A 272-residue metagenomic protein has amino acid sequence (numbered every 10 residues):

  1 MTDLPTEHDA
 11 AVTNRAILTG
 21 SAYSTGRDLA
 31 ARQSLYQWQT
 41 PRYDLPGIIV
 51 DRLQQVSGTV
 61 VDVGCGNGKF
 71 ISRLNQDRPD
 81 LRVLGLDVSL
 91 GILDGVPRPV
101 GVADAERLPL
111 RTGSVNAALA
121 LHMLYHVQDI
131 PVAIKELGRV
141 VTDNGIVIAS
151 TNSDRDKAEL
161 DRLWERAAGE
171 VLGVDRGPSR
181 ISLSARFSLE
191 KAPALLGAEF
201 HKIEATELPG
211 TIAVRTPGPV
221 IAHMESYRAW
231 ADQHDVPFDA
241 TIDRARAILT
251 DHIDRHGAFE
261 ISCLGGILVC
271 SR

Functional and structural regions predicted by a protein language model:
T2-S57, K69-F70: Conserved class I S-adenosyl-L-methionine
D3, P193-R272: Conserved Class I S-adenosyl-L-methionine
V50, S72, P131-G138: A structural alpha-helix within SAM-dependent methyltransferase catalytic domains
S57, V115-N116: Local beta-strand N-terminus motif with an aromatic residue
T59-R107: Class I SAM-dependent methyltransferase SAM/SAH-binding core
L119: A conserved beta-strand element that flanks and buttresses the S-adenosyl-L-methionine
H122-H126: Short catalytic micro-motifs in class I SAM-dependent methyltransferases
P131, G138, N144-V214, A231: Conserved catalytic/acceptor-binding region of the Class I
